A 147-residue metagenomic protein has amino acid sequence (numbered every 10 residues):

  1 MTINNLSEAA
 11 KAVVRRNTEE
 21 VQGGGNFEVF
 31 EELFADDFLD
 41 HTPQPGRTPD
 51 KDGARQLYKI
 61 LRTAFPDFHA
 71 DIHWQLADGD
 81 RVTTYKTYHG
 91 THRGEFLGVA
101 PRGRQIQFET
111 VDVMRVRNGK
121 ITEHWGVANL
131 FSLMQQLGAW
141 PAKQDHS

Functional and structural regions predicted by a protein language model:
M1-S147: C-terminal and inter-domain tail/linker signature
